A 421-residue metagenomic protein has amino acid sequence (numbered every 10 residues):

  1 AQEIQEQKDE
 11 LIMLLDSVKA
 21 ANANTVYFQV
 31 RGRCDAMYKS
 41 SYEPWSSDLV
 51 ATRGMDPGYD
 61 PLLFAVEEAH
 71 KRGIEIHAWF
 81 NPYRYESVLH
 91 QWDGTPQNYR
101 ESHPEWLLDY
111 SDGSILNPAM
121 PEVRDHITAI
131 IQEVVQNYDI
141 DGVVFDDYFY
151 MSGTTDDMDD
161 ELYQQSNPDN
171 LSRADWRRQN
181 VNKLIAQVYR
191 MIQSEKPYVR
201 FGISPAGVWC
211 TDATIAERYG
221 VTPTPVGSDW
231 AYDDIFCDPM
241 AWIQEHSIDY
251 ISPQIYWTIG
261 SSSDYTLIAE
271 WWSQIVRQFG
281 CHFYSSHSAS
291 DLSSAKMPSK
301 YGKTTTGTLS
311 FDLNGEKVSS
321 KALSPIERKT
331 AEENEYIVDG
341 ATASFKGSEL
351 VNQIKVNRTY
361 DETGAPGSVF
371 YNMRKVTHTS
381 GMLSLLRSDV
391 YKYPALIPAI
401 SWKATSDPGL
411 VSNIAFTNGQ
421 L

Functional and structural regions predicted by a protein language model:
A1-K8, E67, A78, Y83-N137 (+2 more regions): Active-site-adjacent "subsite" loops/lids of carbohydrate-active enzymes
E3-A21, D48-R72, W176-Q187: Aromatic- and glycine-enriched glycan-recognition loops and surfaces that form the carbohydrate-binding subsites
Q7, N24, T95, E101-S247 (+1 more regions): Polysaccharide-binding and catalytic clefts of secreted carbohydrate-active enzymes
A21-P57, Y250: Aromatic-lined carbohydrate-binding/catalytic grooves of carbohydrate-active enzymes
T25, F236-S262, W272-A404: Substrate-binding cleft of secreted/luminal carbohydrate-active enzymes
T25-Y27, G73-W79, G113, D141-V144 (+4 more regions): Structural preference for beta-strand elements that scaffold enzyme active sites
R31-R33, N81-Y85, D147-Y150, A206-V208 (+3 more regions): Active-site beta-loop-alpha junctions enriched in small/polar residues
G419-L421: Conserved aromatic anchor
